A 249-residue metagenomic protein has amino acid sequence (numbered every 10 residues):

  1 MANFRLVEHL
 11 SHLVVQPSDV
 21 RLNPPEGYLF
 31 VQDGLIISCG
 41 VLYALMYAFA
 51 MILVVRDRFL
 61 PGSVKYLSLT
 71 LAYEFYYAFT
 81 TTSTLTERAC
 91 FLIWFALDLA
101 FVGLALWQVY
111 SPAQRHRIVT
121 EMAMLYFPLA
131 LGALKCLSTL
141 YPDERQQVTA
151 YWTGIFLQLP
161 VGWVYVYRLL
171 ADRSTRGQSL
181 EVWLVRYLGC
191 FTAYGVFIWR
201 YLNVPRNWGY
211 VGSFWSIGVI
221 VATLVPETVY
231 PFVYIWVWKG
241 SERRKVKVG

Functional and structural regions predicted by a protein language model:
A2-G249: Alpha-helical membrane-protein topology signature
